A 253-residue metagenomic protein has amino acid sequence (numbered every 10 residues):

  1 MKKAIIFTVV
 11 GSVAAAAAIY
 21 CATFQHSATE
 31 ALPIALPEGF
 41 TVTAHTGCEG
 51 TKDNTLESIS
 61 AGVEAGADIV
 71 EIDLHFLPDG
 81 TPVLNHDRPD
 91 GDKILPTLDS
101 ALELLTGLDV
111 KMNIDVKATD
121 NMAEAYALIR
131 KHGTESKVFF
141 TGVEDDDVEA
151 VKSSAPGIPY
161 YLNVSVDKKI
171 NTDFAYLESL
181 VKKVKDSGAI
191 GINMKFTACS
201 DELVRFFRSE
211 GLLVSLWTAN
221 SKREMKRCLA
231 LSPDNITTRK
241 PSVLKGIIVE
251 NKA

Functional and structural regions predicted by a protein language model:
K2-A253: Phosphate-group recognition and catalysis centered on beta-loop-alpha active-site segments
